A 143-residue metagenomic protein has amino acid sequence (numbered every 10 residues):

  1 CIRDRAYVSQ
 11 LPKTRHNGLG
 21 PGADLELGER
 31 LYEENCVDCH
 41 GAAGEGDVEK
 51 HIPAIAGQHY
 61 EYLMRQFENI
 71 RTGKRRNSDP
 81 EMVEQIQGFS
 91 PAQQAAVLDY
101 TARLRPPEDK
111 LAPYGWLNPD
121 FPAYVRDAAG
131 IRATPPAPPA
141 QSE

Functional and structural regions predicted by a protein language model:
R3-D47, Y60, R65-T72, R76-E143: Flexible coil segments in periplasmic/lumen-exposed cytochrome c-class electron-transfer proteins
V48-A54: Short cysteine/histidine-rich zinc-coordinating motifs and their immediately flanking basic loops
